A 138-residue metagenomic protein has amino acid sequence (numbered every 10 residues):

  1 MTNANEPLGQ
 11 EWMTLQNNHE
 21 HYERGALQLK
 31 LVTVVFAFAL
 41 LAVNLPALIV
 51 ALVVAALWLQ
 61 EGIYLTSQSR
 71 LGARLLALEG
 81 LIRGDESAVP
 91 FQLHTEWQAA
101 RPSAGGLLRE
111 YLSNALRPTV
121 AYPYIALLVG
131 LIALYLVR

Functional and structural regions predicted by a protein language model:
M1-L40: Cytosolic-side membrane-entry/anchor segment at the start of a transmembrane helix
Q10, N17, R24, A73 (+2 more regions): Charged/polar, solvent-exposed surface patches and flexible loops
V32-F36, I49-L59, A126: Lipid-exposed faces of alpha-helical membrane segments in multi-pass integral membrane proteins
A37-L40, Q60-I63, G130-V137: Residue-level signal for alpha-helical transmembrane segments in multi-pass membrane proteins
L41-V50, L136-R138: Transmembrane helix interruption/hinge and helix-loop junction motifs
P46, V53-A100: Inner-leaflet juxtamembrane helices
H94-R138: A hydrophobic membrane-anchoring alpha-helix module
